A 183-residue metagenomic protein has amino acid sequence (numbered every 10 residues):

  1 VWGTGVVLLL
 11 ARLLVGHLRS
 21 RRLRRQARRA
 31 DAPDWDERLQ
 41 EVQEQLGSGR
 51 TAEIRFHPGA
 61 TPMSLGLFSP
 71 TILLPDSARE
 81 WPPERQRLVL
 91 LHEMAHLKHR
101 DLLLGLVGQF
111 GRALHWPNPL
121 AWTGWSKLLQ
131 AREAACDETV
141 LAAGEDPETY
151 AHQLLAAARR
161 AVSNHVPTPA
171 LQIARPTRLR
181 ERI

Functional and structural regions predicted by a protein language model:
V1-I183: Membrane-embedded and juxtamembrane structural elements of multi-pass membrane proteins
